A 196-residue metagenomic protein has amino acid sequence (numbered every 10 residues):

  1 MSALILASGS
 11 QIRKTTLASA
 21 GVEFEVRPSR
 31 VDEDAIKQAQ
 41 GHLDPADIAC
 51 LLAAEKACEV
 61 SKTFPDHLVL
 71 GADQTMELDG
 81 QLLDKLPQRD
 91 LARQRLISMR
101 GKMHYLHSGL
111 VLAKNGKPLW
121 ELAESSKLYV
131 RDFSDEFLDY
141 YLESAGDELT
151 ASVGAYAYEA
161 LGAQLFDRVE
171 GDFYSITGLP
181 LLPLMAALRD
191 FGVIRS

Functional and structural regions predicted by a protein language model:
M1-L68, Q81, E136, E143 (+2 more regions): N-terminal polybasic phosphate/anion-binding patch
L17, A53, D73, A92 (+2 more regions): Residue-level signal for inorganic ion chemistry
V22-D34, G109-K117, A151-A163: Mobile beta-alpha loop/short-helix "lid" or hinge segments that flank ligand
L68-Q74: Glycine-rich phosphate-binding loop
Q74-H104, V130: Active-site-adjacent loop/tail segments of enzyme domains
E77, V111-K114, R131, R168: Short beta-strand-to-turn element immediately C-terminal to the catalytic PLP-Schiff-base lysine in fold type I
I97, G109-A113, K117-E121, S125-S126: Anionic-ligand binding region
E121-R195: Active-site oxyanion/phosphate-handling segment shared across diverse enzymes
